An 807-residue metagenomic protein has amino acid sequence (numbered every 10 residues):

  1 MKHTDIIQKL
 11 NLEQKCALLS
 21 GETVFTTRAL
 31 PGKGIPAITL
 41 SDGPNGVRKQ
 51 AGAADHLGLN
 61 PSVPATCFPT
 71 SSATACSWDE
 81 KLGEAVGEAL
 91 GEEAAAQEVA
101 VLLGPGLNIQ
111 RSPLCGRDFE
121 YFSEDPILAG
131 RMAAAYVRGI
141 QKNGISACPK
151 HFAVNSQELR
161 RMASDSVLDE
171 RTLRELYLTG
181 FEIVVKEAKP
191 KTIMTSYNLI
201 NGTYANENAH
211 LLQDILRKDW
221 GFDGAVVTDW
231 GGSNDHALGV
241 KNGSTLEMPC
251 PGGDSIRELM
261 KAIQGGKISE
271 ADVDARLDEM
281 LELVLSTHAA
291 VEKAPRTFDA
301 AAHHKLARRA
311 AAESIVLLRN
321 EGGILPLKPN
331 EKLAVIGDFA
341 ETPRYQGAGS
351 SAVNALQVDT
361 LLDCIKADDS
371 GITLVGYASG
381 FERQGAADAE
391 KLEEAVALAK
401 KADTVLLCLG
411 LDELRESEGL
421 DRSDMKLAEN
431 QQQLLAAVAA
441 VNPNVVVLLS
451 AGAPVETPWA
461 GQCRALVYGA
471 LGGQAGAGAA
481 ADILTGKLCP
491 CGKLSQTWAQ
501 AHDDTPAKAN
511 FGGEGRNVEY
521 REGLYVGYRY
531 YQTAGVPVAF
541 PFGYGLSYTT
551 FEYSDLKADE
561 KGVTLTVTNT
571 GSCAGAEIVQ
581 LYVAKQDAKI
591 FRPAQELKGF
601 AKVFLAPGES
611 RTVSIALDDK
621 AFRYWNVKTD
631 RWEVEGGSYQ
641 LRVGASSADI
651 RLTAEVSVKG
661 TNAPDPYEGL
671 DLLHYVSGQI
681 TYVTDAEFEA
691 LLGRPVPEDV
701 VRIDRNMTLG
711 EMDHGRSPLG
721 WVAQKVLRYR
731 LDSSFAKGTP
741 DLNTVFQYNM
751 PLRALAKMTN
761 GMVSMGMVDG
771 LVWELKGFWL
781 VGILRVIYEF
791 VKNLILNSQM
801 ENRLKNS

Functional and structural regions predicted by a protein language model:
M1-K620, Y624, S638-R642, S647 (+4 more regions): Glycoside hydrolase catalytic-domain context in secreted enzymes
I6, L259, L494, F688 (+6 more regions): Generic structural signal of hydrophobic/aromatic residues within well-ordered alpha-helices of folded domains
D619-P666: Terminal connector regions
A654-V722: Charged, amphipathic alpha-helical linkers/stalks
V700, D704-G761: Long, charged, low-complexity terminal extensions
T739-S807: C-terminal non-catalytic accessory extensions
